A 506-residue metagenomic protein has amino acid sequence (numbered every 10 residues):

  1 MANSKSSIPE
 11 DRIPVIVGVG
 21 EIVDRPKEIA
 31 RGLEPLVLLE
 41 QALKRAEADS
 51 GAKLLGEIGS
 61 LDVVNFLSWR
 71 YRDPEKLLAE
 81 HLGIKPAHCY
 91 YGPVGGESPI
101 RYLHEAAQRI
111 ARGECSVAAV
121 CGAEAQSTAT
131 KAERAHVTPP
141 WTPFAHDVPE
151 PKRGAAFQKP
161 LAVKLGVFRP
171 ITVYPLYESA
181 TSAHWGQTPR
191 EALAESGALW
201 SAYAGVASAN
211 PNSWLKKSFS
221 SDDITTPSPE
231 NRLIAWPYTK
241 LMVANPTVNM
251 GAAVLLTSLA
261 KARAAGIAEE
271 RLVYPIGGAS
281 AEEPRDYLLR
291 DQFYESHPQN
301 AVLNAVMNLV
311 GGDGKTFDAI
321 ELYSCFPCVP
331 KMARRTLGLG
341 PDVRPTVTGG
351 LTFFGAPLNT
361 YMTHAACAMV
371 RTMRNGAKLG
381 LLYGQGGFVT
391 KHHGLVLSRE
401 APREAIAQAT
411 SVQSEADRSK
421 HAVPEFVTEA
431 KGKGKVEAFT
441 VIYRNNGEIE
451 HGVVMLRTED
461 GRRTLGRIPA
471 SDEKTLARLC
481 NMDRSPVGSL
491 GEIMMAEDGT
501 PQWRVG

Functional and structural regions predicted by a protein language model:
A2-P93, Q108-C115, A119-K261, I267-F354 (+3 more regions): Conserved "HGTGT" condensation-loop signature of ketosynthase/thiolase-family condensing enzymes that catalyze
E97-I100, E295-P298, T360-T363: A glycine-rich, Thr/Ser-enriched phosphate-binding loop motif common to dinucleotide/cofactor-binding enzymes
I100-Q108: Conserved phosphate-binding catalytic cores of ATP/NTP-utilizing and phosphoryl-transfer enzymes
Y102, E114-C115, C367-A368: Conserved alpha/beta enzyme-core scaffold
Y102, V173-Y177, M362-A365: Internal, well-ordered alpha-helical segments in soluble enzyme and binding-protein domains
C115-S116, A377-L379: Nucleotide donor/acceptor-binding cores
F354-A365, R374-A377: A conserved active-site cap/scaffold subdomain adjacent to cofactor or substrate pockets
T390: Gly/Pro-rich active-site capping loops and adjacent beta-alpha segments that organize cofactor/substrate pockets
